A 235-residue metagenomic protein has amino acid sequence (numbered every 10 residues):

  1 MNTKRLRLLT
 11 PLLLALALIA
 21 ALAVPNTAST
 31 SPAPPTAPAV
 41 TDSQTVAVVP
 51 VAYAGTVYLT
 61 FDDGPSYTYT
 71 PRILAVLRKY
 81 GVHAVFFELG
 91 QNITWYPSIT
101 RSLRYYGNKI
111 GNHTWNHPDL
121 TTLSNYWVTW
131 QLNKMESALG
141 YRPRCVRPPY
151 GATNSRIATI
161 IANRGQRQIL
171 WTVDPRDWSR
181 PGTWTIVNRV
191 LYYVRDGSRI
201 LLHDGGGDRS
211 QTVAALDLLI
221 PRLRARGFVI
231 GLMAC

Functional and structural regions predicted by a protein language model:
M1-P32: Secretory targeting and sorting signals
A37-L123, W127, N133-K134: Active-site beta->alpha N-cap acidic-glycine motif
V40, Q44-V51, Y80, I93-T94 (+1 more regions): C-terminal domain-boundary segment and adjacent tail
L74, R78-H83, E88, Y106-K109 (+5 more regions): CE4/NodB-like, metal-dependent polysaccharide N-deacetylase domain that modifies extracellular/periplasmic N-acetylated
V82, N108, Q166, G227-F228: Short phosphate-binding/catalytic loops that engage adenosine nucleotides
G90-I93, H117-D119, A152, D174-D177 (+1 more regions): Short histidine/acidic/glycine/proline-rich micro-motifs that form metal- and phosphate-coordinating active-site loops
W127-L132, T183-V187, V213-D217: Charged helix-capping and loop-helix junction motifs
R144, A152, I157-Y193, F228-C235: His/Asp/Glu-enriched short active-site or ligand-binding loop at hydrolase and phosphoryl-transfer sites
